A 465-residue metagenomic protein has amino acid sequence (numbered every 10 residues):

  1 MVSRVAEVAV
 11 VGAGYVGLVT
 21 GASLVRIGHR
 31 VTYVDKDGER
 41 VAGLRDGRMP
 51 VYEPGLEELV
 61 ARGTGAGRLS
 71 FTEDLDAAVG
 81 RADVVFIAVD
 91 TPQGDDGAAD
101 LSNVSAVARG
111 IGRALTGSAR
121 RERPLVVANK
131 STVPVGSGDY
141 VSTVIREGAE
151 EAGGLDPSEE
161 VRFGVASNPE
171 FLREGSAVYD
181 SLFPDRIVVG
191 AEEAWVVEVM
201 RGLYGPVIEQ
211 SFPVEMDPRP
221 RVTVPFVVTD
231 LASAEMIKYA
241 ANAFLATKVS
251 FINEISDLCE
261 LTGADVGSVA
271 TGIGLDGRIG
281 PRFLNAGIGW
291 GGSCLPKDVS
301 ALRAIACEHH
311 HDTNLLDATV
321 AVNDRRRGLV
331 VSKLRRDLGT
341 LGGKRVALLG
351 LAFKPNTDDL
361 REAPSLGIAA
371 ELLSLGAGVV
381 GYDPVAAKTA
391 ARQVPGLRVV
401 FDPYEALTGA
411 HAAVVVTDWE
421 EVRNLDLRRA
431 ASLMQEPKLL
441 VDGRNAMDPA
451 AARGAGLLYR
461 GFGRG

Functional and structural regions predicted by a protein language model:
M1-G465: Structural/interface elements that position substrates and couple domains in central-metabolism enzymes
